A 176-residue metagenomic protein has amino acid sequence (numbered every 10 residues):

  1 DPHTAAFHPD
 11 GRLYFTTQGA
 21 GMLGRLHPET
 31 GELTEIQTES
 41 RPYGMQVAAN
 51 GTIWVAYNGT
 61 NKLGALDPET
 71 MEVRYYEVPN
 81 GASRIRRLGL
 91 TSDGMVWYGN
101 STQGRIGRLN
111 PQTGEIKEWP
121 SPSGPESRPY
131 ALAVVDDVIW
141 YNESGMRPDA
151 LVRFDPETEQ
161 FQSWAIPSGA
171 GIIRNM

Functional and structural regions predicted by a protein language model:
D1-D10, E39-N50, G81-D93, G124-D136 (+2 more regions): Beta-rich, blade/repeat-based domains predominating in secreted/periplasmic proteins but also intracellular
D1-L13, R25, E29, W54 (+2 more regions): Short intrinsically disordered, low-complexity coil segments enriched in acidic
L13-G19, I53-T60, V96-T102, W140-M146: Conserved beta-strand positions in repeat-built beta-propeller and related beta-rich domains
M22-R25, N61-A65, G104-R108, D149-V152: A short loop-to-beta-strand structural motif that recurs across blades of beta-propeller domains
H27-G31, D67-M71, N110-G114, D155-E159: Short loop/turn segments that connect beta-strands within beta-propeller blades
E32-Q37, E72-V78, E115-S121, Q160-I166: A short beta-strand motif characteristic of beta-propeller blades
N50-T52, N61, E69-E72, S92-D93 (+1 more regions): Tandem repeat domain/solenoid detector
R153-F154, T158-A165, N175-M176: C-terminal closing repeat unit and adjoining cap/tail of repeat-based domains
